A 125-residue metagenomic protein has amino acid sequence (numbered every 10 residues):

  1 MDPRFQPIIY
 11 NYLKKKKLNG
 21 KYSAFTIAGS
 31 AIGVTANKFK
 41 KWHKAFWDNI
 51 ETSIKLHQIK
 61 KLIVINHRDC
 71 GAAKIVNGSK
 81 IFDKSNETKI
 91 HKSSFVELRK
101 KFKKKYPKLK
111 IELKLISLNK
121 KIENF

Functional and structural regions predicted by a protein language model:
M1-I9, A28-W42, I54-H57, K61 (+1 more regions): Divalent-metal-activated hydrolytic enzyme cores
Y10-K17: Short Gly/aromatic-enriched secondary-structure transition segments
K17-G20, V34: Low-complexity, intrinsically disordered or weakly predicted helical/coil tracts enriched in serine/threonine
N19-Y22, L109-I111: A structural micro-motif
G20-S30: A short beta-strand-loop structural module common to alpha/beta enzyme folds
A45-T52: Well-ordered alpha-helical segments embedded in enzymatic catalytic cores
V64: Divalent metal-coordination and catalytic microenvironments
H67: Acidic/histidine-rich, metal-coordinating catalytic segments
